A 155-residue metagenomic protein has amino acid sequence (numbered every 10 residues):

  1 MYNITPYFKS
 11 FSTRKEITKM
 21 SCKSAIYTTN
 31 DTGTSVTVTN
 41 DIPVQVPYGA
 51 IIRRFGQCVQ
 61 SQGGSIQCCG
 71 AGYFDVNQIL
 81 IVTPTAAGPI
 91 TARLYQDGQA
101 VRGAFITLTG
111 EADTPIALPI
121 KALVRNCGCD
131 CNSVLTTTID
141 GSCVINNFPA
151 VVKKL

Functional and structural regions predicted by a protein language model:
Y2-L155: Extracellular jelly-roll beta-sandwich "head" domains, especially the C-terminal globular C1q domain
